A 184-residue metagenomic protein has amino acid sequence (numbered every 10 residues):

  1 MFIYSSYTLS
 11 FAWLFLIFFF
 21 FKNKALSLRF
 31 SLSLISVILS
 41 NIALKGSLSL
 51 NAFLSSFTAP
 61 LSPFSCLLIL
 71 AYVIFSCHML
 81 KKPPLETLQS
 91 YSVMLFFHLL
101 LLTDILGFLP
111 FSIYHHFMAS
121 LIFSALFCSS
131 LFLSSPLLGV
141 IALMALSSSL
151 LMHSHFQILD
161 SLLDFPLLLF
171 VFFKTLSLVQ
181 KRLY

Functional and structural regions predicted by a protein language model:
M1-P60: N-terminal topogenic module of multi-pass integral membrane proteins
F11-L16, S120-S129, L143-L151: Hydrophobic, membrane-inserted alpha-helices
R29-L39, L137-L150: Central hydrophobic cores of alpha-helical transmembrane segments in multi-pass integral membrane proteins
I42-A52, C77-H78, L102-F111, L150-H155: Juxtamembrane "helix-exit" motif on the non-cytosolic side of transmembrane helices
L61, H116-M118, Q157-F170: Loop-to-transmembrane alpha-helix initiation sites
S62-S135: Membrane-proximal helix-loop-helix units in multi-pass membrane proteins
M79-K81, L176-Y184: Membrane-interface capping segments at transmembrane-helix boundaries
S90, A119-S120, V140-M152, L168-Q180: Juxtamembrane/interfacial segments around transmembrane helices
